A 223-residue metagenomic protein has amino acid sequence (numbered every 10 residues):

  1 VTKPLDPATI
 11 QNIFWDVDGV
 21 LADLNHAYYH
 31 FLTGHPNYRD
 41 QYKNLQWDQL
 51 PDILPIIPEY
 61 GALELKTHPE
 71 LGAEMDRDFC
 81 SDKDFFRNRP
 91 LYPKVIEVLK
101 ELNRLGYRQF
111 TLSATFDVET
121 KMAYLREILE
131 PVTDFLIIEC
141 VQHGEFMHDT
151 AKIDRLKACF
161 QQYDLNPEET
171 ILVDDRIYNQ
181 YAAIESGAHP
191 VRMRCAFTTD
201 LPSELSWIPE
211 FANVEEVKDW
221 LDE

Functional and structural regions predicted by a protein language model:
T2-E70: Active-site neighborhood of HAD-like aspartate-dependent phosphohydrolases
P7-A8, L105-Y107, Q162-E169: Glycine-rich phosphate-binding loop signature in dinucleotide/nucleotide-binding domains
V20-L21, A27-Y28, T115-E119, H143 (+2 more regions): Short, solvent-exposed loop/turn segments at secondary-structure junctions
P55-K100, Y107: Metal-dependent phosphoesterase signature
F86-P90, V95-L125, I138-Q142: Substrate-recognition element of Asp-dependent hydrolases with the DxDx(T/V) motif
A114-T170: Substrate-recognition "cap/lid" segment bordering the active-site pocket of phosphatases
I138-V141, S206-D219: Short acidic-hydrophobic, aromatic-tinged amphipathic segments that line or gate anion-handling sites
P167-F211: Acidic, Mg2+-coordinating phosphoryl-transfer loop and its flanking beta/alpha structural elements, shared across
